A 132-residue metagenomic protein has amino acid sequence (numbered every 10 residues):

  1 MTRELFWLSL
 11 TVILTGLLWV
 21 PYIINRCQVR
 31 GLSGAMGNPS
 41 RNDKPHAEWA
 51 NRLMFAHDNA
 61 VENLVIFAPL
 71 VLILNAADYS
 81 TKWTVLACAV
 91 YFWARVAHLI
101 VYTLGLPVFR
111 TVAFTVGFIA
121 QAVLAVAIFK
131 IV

Functional and structural regions predicted by a protein language model:
M1-Y22: Long, highly hydrophobic alpha-helical transmembrane signal-anchor segments
L10-I13, H57, A89-W93, V112 (+1 more regions): Hydrophobic residues within alpha-helical transmembrane segments of multi-pass solute transporters/permease subunits
I24-F55: Cytosolic, membrane-interface loops and tails of multi-pass inner-membrane proteins
C27-G31, Y79, P107, K130: Transmembrane helix-loop junctions in multipass membrane proteins, especially transporters and channels
N59-L72: Core segments of transmembrane alpha-helices that mediate helix-helix packing or line hydrophobic substrate/ligand
T81-V90: Structural signature of hydrophobic alpha-helical transmembrane segments
V96-I119: Interfacial loop-to-transmembrane junctions
V123-V132: Juxtamembrane boundary at the C-terminal end of a transmembrane helix
